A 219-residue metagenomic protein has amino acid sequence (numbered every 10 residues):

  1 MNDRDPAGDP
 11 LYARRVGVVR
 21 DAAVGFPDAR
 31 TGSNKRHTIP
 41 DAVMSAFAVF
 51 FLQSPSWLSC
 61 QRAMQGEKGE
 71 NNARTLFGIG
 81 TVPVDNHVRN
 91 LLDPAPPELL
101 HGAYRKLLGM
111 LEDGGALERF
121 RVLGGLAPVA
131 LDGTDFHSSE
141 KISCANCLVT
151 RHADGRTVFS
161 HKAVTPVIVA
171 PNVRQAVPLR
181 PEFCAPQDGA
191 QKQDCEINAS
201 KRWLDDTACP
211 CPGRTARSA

Functional and structural regions predicted by a protein language model:
N2-D9, C209-S218: Low-complexity basic/metal-binding stretches
D3-P83: Gly/serine-rich nucleotide phosphate-binding loop at the start of the catalytic core of nucleotide/ADP-ribose-handling
S45-A46, C60-Q61, V84, V88 (+4 more regions): Short, conserved catalytic/metal-binding motifs centered on acidic residues
W57-K68, K106-L107, P178-Q187: Short alpha-helical "patches" and their helix-cap loops
S59, N71-P83, L100-Y104, E118 (+1 more regions): Short, flexible active-site-proximal loops enriched in glycine and acidic residues
R89-V173: Active-site-proximal, Lys/Arg-enriched surface segment that forms a nucleic-acid-binding/basic interface patch
R151-G213: Electropositive, glycine- and tryptophan-enriched low-complexity nucleic-acid-binding patches
